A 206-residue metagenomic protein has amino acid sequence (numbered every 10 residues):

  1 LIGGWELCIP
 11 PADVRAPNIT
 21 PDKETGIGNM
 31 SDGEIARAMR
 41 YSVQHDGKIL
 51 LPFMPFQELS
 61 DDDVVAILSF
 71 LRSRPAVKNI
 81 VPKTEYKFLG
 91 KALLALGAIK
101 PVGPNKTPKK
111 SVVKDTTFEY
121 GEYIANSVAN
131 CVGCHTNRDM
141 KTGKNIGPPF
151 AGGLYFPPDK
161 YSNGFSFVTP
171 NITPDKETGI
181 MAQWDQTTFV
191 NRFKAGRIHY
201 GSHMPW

Functional and structural regions predicted by a protein language model:
L1, I35, I67, L71 (+2 more regions): The canonical Cys-X-X-Cys-His
I2-E34, P55-V64, P149-A195: Electron-transfer interface patches adjacent to heme c in soluble/periplasmic c-type cytochromes and di-/multiheme
C8, A16, R40-K83, Y123 (+2 more regions): Extracytoplasmic c-type cytochrome modules immediately beyond a signal peptide or single-pass transmembrane anchor
Y41-Q44, N191-H199: Glycine-rich, acidic and aromatic/proline-enriched surface loops and short helix-turn segments that act as binding
N79-L94: Extended, well-folded interaction surfaces typified by the phenylalanyl-tRNA synthetase beta subunit core
G97-N126, T178: Electrostatic cytochrome c docking/interface patches
F118-V132, D139-F150, Q186-V190, G201: Sequence context surrounding c-type heme c attachment/ligation sites in exported
